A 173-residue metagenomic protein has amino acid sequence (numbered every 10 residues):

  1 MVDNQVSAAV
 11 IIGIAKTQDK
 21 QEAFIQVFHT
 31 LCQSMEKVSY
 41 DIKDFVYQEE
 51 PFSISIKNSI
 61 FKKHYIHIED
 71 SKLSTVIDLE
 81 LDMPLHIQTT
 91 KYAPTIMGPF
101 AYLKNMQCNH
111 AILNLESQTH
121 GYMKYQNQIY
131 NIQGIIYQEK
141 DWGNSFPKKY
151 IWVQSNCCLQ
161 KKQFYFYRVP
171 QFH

Functional and structural regions predicted by a protein language model:
M1-H173: Structured soluble/peripheral alpha/beta segments that form catalytic or ligand/cofactor-binding pockets
